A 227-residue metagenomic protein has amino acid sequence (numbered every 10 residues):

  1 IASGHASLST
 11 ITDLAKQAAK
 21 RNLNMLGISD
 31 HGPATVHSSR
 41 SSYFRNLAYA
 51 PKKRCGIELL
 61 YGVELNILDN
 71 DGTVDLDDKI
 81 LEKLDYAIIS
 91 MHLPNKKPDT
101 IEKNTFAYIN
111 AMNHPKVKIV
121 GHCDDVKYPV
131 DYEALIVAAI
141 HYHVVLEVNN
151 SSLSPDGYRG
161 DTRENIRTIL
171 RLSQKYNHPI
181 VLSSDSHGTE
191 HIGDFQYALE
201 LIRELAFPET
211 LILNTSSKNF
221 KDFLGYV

Functional and structural regions predicted by a protein language model:
I1-A2, H31, H122, H187: Histidine-centered divalent metal-coordination motifs
A2-S39: Metal-associated gating/positioning segment near the N- to mid-region
H5-S9, H37-S41, P129-V137, D156-L172 (+2 more regions): Histidine/acidic-residue-rich catalytic or RNA/ligand-binding cores of hydrolases and nuclease-related proteins
A19, G32-V148, S152, R203-I212 (+1 more regions): Extended substrate/RNA-proximal surfaces in nucleic-acid metabolism proteins
H31, H178-I192: Short acidic/histidine-rich active-site segments
E58, G188, G193-F195, L213-S217: Binuclear metal-ion centers of metallo-dependent hydrolases, dominated by the metallo-beta-lactamase
S151, L170, N177-P179, S183: C-terminal active-site rim and adjoining tail of enzyme catalytic domains
